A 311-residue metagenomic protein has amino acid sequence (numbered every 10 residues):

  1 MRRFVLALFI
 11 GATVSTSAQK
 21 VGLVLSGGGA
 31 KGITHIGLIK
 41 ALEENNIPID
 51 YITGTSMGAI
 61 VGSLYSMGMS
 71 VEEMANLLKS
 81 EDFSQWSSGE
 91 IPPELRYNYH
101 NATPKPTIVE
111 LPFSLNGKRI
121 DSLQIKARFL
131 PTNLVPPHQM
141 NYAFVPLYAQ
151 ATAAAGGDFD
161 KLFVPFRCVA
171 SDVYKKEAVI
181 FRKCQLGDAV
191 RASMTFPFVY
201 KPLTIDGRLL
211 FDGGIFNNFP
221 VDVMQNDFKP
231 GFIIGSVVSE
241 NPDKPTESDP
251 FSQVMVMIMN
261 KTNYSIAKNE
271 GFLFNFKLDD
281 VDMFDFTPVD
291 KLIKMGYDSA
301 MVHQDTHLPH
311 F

Functional and structural regions predicted by a protein language model:
M1-R3, V238-S239: Histidine- and/or cysteine-centered catalytic micro-motif in compact active-site loops
R3-T16: Sec-dependent N-terminal signal peptides
S17-T55, S63-F311: Patatin-like phospholipase
